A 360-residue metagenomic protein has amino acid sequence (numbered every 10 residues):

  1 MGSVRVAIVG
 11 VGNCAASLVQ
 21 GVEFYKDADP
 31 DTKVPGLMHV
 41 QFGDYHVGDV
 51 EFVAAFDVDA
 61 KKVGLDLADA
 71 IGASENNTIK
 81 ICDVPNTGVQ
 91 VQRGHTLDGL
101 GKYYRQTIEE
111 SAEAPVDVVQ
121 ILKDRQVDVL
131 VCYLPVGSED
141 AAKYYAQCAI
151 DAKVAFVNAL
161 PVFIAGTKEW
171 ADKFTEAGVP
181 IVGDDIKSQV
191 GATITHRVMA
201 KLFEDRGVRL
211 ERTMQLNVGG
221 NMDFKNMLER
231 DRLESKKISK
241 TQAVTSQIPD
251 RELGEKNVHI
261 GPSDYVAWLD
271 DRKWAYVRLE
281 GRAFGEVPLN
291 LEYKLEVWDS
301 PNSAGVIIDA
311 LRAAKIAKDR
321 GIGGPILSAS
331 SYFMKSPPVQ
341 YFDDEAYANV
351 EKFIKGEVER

Functional and structural regions predicted by a protein language model:
M1-Y145, L233-I238, A275, F284: N-terminal glycine-/serine-/threonine-rich beta1-alpha1-beta2 phosphate-ribose binding loop of Rossmann-like
V9, G48, K62, D69-N76 (+2 more regions): Active-site-lining helix/loop region of Rossmann-like oxidoreductase modules
G10-A16, L134-D140, L160-G166, K187-T193 (+1 more regions): Gly/Ser/Thr-rich loops at beta-strand to alpha-helix junctions that form or flank small-molecule/cofactor-binding
V127, K153-V154, V179, V208: Short glycine/serine/threonine/alanine-rich loop segments
L130-C132, F156-A159, V182-D185, R212-T213: Short catalytic-loop micro-motif centered on adjacent basic/acidic residues
P135-D151, A159-P180: Rossmann-fold NAD(P)-binding glycine/threonine-rich loop
K173-I186, G207, E211: Rossmann-fold dehydrogenase core element
N302-R360: NAD(P)-dependent Rossmann-like dehydrogenase/reductase catalytic/cofactor-binding core
